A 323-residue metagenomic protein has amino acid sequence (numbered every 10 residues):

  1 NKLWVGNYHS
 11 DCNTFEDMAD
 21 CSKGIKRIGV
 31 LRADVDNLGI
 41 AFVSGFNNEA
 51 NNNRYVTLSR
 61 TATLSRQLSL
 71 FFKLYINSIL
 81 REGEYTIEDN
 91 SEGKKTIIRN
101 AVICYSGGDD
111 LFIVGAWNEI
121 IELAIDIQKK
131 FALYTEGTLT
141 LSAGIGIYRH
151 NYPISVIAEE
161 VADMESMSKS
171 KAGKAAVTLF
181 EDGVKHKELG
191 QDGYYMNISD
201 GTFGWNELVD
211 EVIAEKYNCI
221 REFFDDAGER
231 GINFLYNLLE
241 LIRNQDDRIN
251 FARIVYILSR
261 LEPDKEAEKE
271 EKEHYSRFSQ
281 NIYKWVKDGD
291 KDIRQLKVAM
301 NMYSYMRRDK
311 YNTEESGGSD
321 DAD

Functional and structural regions predicted by a protein language model:
N1-D323: Charged, helix-rich terminal subdomains or tails
